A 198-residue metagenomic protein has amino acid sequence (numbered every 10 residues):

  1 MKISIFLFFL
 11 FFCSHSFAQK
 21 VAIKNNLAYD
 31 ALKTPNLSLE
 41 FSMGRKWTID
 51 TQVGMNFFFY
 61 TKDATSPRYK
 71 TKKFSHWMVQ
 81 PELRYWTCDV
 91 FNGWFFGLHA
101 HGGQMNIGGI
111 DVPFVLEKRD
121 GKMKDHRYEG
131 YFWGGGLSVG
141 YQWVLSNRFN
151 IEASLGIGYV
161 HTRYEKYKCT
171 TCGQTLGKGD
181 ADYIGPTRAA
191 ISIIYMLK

Functional and structural regions predicted by a protein language model:
M1-A22, I193, L197: Bacterial Sec-dependent N-terminal signal peptides
C13, W77, C88, C169-C172: Generic recognition of cysteine residues
A18-Q19, N25-N26, G121, R127-Y128 (+1 more regions): Short leucine-rich amphipathic alpha-helices used at interfaces
K20-L32, I49-F57: Transmembrane beta-strand segments that form the barrel wall of outer-membrane beta-barrel proteins
A22, T34-S38, H76-M78, R188: Transmembrane beta-barrel architecture of outer membranes
F41-E152, A190-L197: Gram-negative (and chloroplast) outer-membrane scaffold detector with strong preference for beta-barrel transmembrane
S146-K198: Predominantly the C-terminal beta-signal and adjacent terminal strand-loop region of outer-membrane beta-barrel
